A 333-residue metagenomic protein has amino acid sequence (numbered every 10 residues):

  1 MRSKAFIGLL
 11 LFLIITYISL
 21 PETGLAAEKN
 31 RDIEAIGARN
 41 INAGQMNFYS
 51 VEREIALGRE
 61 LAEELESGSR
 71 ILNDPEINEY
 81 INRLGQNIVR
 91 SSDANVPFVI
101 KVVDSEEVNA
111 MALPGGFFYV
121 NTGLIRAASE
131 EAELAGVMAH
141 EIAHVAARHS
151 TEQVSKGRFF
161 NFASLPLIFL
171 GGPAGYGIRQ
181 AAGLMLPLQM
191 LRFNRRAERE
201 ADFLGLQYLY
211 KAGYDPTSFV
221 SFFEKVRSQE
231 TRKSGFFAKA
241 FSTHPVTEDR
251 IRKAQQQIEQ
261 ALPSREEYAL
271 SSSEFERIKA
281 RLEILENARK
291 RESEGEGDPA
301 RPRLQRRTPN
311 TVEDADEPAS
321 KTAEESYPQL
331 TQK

Functional and structural regions predicted by a protein language model:
M1-A5: Positively charged n-region of N-terminal signal peptides that target proteins for export
G8-S19: Bacterial N-terminal signal peptides
L20-Q332: A Zn2+-metalloprotease active-site environment signal
